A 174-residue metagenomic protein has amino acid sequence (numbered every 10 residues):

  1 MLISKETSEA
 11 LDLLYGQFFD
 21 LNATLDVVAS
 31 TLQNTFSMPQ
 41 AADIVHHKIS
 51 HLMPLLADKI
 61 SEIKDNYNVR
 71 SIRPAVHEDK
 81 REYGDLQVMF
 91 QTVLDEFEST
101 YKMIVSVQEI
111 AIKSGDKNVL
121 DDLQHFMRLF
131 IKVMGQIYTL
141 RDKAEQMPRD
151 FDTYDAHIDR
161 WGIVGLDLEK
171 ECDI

Functional and structural regions predicted by a protein language model:
M1-I174: Iron-associated oxidoreductase/ferritin-like identity signal
